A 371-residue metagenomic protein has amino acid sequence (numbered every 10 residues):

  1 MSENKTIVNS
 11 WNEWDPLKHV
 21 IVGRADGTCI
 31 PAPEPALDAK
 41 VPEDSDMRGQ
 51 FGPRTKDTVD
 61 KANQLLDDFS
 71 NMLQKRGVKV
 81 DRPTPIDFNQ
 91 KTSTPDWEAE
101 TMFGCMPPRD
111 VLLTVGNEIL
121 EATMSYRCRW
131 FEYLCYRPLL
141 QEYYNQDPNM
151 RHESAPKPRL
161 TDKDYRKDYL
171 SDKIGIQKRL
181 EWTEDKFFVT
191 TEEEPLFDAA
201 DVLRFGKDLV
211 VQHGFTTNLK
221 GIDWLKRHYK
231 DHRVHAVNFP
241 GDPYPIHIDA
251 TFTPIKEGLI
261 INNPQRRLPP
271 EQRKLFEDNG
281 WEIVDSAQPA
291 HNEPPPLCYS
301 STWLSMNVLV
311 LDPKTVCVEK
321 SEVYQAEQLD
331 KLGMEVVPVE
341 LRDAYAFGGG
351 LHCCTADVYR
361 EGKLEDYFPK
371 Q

Functional and structural regions predicted by a protein language model:
M1-Q371: The feature marks the mature, well-folded catalytic cores of soluble enzymes
